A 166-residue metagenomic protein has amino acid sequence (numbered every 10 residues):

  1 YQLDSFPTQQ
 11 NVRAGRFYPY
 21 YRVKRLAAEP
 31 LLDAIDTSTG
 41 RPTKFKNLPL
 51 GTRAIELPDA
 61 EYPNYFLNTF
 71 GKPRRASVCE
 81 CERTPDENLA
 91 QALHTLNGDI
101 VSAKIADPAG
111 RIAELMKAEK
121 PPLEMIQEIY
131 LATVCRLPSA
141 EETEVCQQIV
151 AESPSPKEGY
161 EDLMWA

Functional and structural regions predicted by a protein language model:
Y1-L137: An acidic, gly/pro-interrupted, aromatic-rich
M116-W165: C-terminal structured "cap/appendage" subdomains that terminate the fold
